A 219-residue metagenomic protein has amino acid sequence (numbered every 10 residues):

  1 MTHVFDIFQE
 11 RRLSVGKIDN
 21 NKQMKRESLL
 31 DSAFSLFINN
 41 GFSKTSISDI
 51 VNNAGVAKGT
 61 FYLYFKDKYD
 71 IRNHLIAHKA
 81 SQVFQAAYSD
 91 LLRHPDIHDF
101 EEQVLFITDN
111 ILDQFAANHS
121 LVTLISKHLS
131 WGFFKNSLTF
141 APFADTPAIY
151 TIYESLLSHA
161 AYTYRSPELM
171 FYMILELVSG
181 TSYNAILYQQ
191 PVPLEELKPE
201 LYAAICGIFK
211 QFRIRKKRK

Functional and structural regions predicted by a protein language model:
M1-M24, R213-K219: N-terminal intrinsically disordered/low-complexity leader segments
S28, L36-D70, H74: Helix-turn-helix
S28-L36, F106, N110: Pre-recognition alpha-helix immediately N-terminal to the DNA-recognition helix within helix-turn-helix or winged-helix
R72-Q82, A86, I125, D145: Alpha-helical DNA-contacting segments of helix-turn-helix folds
H74, S89-A117, I174: Hydrophobic alpha-helical connector segments
D113-T151, L187: Short secondary-structure transition hinges
T123, S158-A204, R215-K219: Hydrophobic/aromatic-rich alpha-helical bundle segments in the mid-to-C-terminal region
F133-A161, E168-Y172, P199, C206: Amphipathic alpha-helical packing segments from all-alpha helical-bundle domains
